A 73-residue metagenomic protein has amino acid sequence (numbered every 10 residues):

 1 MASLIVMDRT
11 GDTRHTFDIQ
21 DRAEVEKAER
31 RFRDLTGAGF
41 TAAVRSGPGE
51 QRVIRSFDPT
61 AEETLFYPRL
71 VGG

Functional and structural regions predicted by a protein language model:
M1-G72: Ubiquitin-like/PB1-type beta-grasp interaction modules and other compact soluble beta-rich domains
